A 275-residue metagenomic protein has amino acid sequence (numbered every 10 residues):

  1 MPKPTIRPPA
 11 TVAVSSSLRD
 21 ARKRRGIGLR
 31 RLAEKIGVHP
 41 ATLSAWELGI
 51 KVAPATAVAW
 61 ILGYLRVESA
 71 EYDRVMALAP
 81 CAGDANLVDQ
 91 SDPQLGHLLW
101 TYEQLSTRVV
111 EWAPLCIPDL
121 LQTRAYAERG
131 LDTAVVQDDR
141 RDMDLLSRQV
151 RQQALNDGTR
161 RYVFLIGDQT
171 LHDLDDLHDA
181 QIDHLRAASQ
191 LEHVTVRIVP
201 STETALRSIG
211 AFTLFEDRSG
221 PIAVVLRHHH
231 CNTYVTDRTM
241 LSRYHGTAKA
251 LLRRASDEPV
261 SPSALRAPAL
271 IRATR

Functional and structural regions predicted by a protein language model:
P2-R25, L29-E34, A41, A45-D173 (+1 more regions): Interdomain hinge/linker segments and adjacent boundary elements that couple functional modules
D176-R275: C-terminal regulatory/effector modules of DNA-binding transcriptional regulators
